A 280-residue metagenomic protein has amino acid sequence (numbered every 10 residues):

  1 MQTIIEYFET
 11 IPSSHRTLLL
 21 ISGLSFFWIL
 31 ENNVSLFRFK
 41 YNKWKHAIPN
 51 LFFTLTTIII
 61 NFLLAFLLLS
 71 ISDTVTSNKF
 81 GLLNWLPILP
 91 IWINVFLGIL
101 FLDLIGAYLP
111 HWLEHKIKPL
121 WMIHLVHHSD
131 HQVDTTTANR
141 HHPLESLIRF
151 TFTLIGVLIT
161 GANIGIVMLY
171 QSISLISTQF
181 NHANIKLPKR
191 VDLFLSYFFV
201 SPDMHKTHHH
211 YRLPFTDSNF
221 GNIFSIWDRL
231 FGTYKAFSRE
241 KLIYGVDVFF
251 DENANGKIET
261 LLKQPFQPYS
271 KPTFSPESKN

Functional and structural regions predicted by a protein language model:
M1-I4, S77-N84: Membrane-interfacial helical/loop segments at transmembrane boundaries in membrane proteins
M1-S13: Short, strongly hydrophobic alpha-helical membrane anchors
T10, S14, K43-H46, G161 (+1 more regions): Membrane-water interface of alpha-helical transmembrane segments
H15-L19, N42-L55: Loop-to-helix transition at the N-terminal end of transmembrane alpha-helices
L19-I29: Hydrophobic core of alpha-helical transmembrane segments in multi-pass integral membrane proteins
W28-A47: Membrane-interface helix-loop junction between the first two transmembrane segments
F53-L68, V75, L83, L89-Y244: Membrane-embedded catalytic scaffold of the fatty acid hydroxylase/desaturase
L242-N280: A membrane-cytosol interface segment of integral membrane proteins
